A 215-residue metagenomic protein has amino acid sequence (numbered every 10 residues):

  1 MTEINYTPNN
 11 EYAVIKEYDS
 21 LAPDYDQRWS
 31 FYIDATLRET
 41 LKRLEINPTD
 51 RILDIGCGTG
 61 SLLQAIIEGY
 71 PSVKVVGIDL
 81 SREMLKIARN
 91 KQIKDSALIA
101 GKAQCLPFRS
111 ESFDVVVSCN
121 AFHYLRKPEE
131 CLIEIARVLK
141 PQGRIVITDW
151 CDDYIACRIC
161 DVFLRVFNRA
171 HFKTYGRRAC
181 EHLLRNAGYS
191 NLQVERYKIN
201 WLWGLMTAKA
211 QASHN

Functional and structural regions predicted by a protein language model:
T2-E45, S61-A65, M84-I87, C160-F163 (+1 more regions): Conserved class I S-adenosyl-L-methionine
N5-Y12, W29, V146-L205: C-terminal alpha-helical "lid/dimerization" subdomain adjacent to the S-adenosyl-L-methionine
D50, G143: Glycine-centered, small-residue-biased loops immediately flanking beta-strands in adenine/cofactor-binding cores
L53-I55, T59-C105: Class I SAM-dependent methyltransferase SAM/SAH-binding core
Q104-V115: A short acidic, Gly/Pro-enriched loop at the edge of an enzyme's catalytic core that lines a small-molecule cofactor
V115-K127: A short SAM/SAH-binding and catalytic strip from SAM-dependent methyltransferases
E129-P141: A short glycine-rich, Lys/Arg-flanked "PGG" loop and its adjoining helix->strand segment in the class I
T207-N215: C-terminal lobe and adjacent flexible extensions of AdoMet/dcAdoMet transferase-like proteins
